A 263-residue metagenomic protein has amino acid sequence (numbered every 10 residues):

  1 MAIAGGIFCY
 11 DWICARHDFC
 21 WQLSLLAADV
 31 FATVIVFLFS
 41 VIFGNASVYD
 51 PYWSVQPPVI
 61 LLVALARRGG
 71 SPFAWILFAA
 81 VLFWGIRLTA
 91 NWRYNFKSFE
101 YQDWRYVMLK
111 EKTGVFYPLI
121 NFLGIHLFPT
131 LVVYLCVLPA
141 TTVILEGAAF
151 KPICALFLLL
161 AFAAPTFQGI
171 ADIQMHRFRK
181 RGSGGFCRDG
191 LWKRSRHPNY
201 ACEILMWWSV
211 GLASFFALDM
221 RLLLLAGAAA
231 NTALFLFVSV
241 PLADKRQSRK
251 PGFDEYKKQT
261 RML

Functional and structural regions predicted by a protein language model:
I3-F8, I13-H17, D29, T33 (+2 more regions): Hydrophobic transmembrane alpha-helices
F19-W21: Interfacial loop-to-helix junctions that mark the boundaries of transmembrane helices in multi-pass membrane
V36-F37: N-terminal non-catalytic cap/leader segment that marks the start of a structured domain
S40-Y49: Membrane-helix interface "capping/anchor" motifs
V48-V59, Y101-G124, G185-W192, M262: Juxtamembrane helix-capping/reentrant segments at transmembrane boundaries
R93-Q102: Juxtamembrane interfacial secondary-structure elements that flank transmembrane helices in multi-pass membrane proteins
